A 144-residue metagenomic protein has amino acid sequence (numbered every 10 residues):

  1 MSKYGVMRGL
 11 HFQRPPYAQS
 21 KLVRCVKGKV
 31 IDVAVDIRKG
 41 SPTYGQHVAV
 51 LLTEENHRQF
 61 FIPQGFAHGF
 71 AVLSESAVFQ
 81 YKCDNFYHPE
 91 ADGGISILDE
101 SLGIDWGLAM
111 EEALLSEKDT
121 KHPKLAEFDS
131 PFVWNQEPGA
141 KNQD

Functional and structural regions predicted by a protein language model:
M1-R58, S74-S76, C83, H88-A140 (+1 more regions): Non-catalytic, conserved peripheral segments adjacent to functional cores
G69: Short alpha-helical functional segments enriched in proximate histidine and acidic residues
